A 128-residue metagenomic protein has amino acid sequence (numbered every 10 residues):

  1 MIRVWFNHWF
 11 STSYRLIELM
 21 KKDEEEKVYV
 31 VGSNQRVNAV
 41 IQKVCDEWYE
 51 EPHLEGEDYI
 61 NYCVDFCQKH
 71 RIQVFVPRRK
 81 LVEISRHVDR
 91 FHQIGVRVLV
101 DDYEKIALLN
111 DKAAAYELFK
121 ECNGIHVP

Functional and structural regions predicted by a protein language model:
M1-D102: ATP-binding N-terminal substructure of ATP-dependent carboxylate-amine bond-forming enzymes
H92-P128: A conserved helix-loop-beta module that forms one wall/lid of the active-site cleft in ATP-utilizing catalytic domains
